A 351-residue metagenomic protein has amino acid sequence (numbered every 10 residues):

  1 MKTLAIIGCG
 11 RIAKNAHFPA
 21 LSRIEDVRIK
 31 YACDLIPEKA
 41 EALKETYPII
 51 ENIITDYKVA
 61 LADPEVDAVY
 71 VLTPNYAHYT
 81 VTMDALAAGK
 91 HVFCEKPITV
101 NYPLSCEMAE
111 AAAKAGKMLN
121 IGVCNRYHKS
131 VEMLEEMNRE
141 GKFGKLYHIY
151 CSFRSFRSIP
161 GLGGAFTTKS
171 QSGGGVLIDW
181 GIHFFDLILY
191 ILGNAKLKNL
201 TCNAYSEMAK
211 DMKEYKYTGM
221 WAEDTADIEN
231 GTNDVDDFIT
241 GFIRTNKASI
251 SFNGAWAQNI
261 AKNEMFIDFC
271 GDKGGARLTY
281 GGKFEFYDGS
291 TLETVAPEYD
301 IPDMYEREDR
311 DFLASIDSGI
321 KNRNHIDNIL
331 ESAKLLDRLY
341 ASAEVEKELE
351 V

Functional and structural regions predicted by a protein language model:
M1-P48: N-terminal Rossmann-like dinucleotide-binding module
T3, K145-H148, S249: Residues that mark the start of a beta-strand
I12, E38-K39, L278, Y299-R310 (+1 more regions): Active-site loop of classical SDR/Rossmann-like NAD(P)-dependent oxidoreductases, centered on the catalytic Tyr-X3-Lys
V27, A68-Y70, C106, K114-K117 (+1 more regions): C-terminal helix-rich "cap/oligomerization" subdomain common to oxidoreductases
I50-Y57: Conserved SAM-binding strand-loop segment of SAM-dependent methyltransferases
L61-D63, D67-A68, P74-N75, Y79-R126 (+1 more regions): Beta-strand-loop-alpha-helix segment that lines the small-molecule cofactor/substrate pocket of alpha/beta enzymes
N125-N230, E346: Predominantly a Rossmann-like dinucleotide-binding segment in NAD(P)-dependent oxidoreductases
D186-G282, R310-K321: Contiguous beta-strand/loop segments that form the cofactor/metal-binding neighborhood of enzyme cores
